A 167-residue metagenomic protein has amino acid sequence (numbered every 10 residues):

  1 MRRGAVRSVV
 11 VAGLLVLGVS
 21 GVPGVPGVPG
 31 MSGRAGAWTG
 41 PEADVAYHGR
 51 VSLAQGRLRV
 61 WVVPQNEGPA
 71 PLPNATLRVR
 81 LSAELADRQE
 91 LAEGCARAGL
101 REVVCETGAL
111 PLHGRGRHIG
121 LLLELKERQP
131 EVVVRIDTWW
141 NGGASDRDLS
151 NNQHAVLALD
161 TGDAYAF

Functional and structural regions predicted by a protein language model:
M1-G13, V51: N-terminal export and membrane-targeting signals
R2-G4, G27-G40, W139-F167: Extracellular/luminal low-complexity Ser/Thr/Pro-rich, glycosylation-prone repeat/linker regions
V11-G24: Bacterial N-terminal signal peptides
W38-E42, G68-P73, L85-R88, Q129: A short beta-turn/strand-edge loop motif at beta-sheet boundaries
Y47-P73: Short beta-strand elements of extracellular/lumenal beta-sandwich folds
N74-A109: A surface/secretory-pathway sequence property marking extracellular, secreted, or lumenal proteins enriched
A109-V132: Low-complexity, intrinsically disordered segments enriched in Ser/Thr together with acidic residues
E131-W139: Contiguous beta-strand segments of beta-sheet-rich domains
